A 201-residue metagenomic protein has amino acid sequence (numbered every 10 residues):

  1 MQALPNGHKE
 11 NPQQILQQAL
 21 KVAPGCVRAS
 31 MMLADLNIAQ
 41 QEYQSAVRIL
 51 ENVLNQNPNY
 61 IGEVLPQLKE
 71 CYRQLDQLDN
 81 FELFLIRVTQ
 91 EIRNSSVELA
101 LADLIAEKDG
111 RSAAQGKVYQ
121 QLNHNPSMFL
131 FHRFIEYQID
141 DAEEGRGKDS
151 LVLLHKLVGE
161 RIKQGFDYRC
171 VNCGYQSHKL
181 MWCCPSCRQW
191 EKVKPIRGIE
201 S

Functional and structural regions predicted by a protein language model:
M1-E63: Solenoidal tandem-repeat scaffolds enriched in leucines and small polar residues
Q2-A3, N37, C71-Y72, I105-A106 (+1 more regions): Residue at a conserved register position within TPR or TPR-like alpha-solenoid repeats
K9-A19, S45-V53, L78-E91, R111-H124 (+1 more regions): Alpha-helical repeat scaffolds
P24, P58-N59, I92-R93, N125-P126: Short coil turns that delineate tetratricopeptide repeat
A29, E63-V64, V97-E98, L130-F131: TPR alpha-solenoid repeat register
N123-S201: Cys/His-clustered metal-coordination modules, chiefly Zn-binding fingers
